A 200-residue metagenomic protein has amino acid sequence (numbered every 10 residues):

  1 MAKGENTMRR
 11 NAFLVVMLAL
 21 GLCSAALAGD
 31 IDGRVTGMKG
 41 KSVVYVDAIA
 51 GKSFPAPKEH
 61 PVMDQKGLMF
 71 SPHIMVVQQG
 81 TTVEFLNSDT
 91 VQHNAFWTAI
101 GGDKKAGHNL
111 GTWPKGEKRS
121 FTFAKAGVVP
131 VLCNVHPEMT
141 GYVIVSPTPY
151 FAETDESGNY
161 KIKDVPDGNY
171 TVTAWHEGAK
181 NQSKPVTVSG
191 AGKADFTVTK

Functional and structural regions predicted by a protein language model:
M1-T7: Short, Lys/Arg-enriched N-terminal segments with co-localized hydrophobic residues within the first ~10-30 amino acids
R10-N11: Twin-arginine (Tat) signal peptide motif
V15-S24: Bacterial N-terminal signal peptides
L27-K200: Extracytoplasmic copper-binding redox domains, predominantly the cupredoxin/blue-copper superfamily
